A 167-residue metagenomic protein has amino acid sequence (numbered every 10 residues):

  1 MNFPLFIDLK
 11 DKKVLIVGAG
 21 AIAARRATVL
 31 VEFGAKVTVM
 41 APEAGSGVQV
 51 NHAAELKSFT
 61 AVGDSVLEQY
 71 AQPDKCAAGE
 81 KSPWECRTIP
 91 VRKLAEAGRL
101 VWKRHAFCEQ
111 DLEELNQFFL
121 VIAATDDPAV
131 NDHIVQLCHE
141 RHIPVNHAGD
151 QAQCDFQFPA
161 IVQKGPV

Functional and structural regions predicted by a protein language model:
M1-N51, D64, Y70: Hydrophobic, well-ordered beta-alpha structural blocks that scaffold small-molecule cofactor pockets
V37, W102, P144-V145: Hydrophobic beta-strand scaffold residues
A41, W102-A106, G149: Short loop/edge segments at beta-strand edges and connector loops that shape dinucleotide/nucleotide cofactor-binding
G45-H52, L56-A71, W84-G98: N-terminal beta-loop-helix "entrance" segment that forms/cooperates in small-molecule cofactor or anionic ligand
A97-L112: Glycine-rich, highly charged phosphate/nucleotide-binding loops
N116-L120: Short acidic/histidine-rich motifs immediately flanking catalytic phosphotransfer sites in two-component signaling
A124-D126: Glycine-rich, N-terminal phosphate-binding loop of Rossmann-like dinucleotide-binding domains
A129-V167: Rossmann-fold NAD(P)-binding glycine/threonine-rich loop
